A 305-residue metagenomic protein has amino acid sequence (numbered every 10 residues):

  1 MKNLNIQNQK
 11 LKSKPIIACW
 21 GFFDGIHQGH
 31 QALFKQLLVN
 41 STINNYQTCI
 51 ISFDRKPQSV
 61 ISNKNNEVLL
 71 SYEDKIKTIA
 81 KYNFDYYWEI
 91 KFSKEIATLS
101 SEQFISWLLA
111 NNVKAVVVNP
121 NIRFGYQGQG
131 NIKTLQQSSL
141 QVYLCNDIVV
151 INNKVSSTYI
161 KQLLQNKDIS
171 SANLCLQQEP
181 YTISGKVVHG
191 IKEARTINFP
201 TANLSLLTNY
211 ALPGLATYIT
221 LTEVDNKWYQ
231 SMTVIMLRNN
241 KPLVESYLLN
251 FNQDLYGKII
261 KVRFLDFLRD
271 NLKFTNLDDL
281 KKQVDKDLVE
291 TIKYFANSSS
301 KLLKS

Functional and structural regions predicted by a protein language model:
M1-K10, W88: Short acidic-hydrophobic, aromatic-tinged amphipathic segments that line or gate anion-handling sites
Q7-S71: N-terminal catalytic cores of NTP/NDP-binding nucleotidyl/phosphoryl-transfer enzymes
Q9-K12, K94-T98, I148-K154: A short acidic, often aromatic-flanked loop/helix-cap motif at beta-alpha or helix-coil junctions that lines enzyme
H27, I79, V116, A172 (+2 more regions): Residue-level signal for inorganic ion chemistry
P57-S138: N-terminal Rossmann-like or analogous alpha/beta NTP/dinucleotide-binding catalytic cores that position adenine
L140-Q230: Glycine-rich, Lys/Arg-enriched anion-binding loops that position phosphate/diphosphate groups for phosphoryl
H189-S305: Phosphate/ribose-recognition catalytic cores of enzymes acting on nucleotide-derived substrates
